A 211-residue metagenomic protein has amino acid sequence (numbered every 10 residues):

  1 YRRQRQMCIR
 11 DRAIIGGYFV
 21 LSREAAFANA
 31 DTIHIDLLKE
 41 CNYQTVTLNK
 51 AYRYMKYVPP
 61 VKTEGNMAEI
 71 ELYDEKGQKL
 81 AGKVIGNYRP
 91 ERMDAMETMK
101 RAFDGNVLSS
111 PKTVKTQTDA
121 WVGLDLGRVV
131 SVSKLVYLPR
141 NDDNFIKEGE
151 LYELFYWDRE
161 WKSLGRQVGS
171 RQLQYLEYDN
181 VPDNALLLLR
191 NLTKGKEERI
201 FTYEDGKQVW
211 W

Functional and structural regions predicted by a protein language model:
Y1-I9: Single conserved hydrophobic/aromatic residue that forms the stacking wall/gate of nucleotide- or nucleobase-binding
R10-Y73, N87, V114-W121, V129-V130 (+1 more regions): Trp- and acidic/polar-enriched beta-sheet ligand-binding modules for extracellular glycan and matrix recognition
E71, G77-D104: Predominantly extracellular/luminal regions of secreted and cell-surface proteins, especially disulfide-bonded
S110: Glycan-recognition and catalytic regions of carbohydrate-active enzymes
